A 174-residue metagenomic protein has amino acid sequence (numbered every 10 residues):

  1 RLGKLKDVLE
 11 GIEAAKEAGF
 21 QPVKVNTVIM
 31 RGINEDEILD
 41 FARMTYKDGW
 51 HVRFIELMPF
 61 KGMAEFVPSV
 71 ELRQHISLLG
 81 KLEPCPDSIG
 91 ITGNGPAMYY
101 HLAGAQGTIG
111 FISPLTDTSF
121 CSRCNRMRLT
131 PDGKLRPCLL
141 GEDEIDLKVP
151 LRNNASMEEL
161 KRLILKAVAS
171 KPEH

Functional and structural regions predicted by a protein language model:
R1-I55: Radical SAM/AdoMet-radical enzyme domain recognition
K61-H174: Accessory C-terminal segments flanking Radical SAM cores
